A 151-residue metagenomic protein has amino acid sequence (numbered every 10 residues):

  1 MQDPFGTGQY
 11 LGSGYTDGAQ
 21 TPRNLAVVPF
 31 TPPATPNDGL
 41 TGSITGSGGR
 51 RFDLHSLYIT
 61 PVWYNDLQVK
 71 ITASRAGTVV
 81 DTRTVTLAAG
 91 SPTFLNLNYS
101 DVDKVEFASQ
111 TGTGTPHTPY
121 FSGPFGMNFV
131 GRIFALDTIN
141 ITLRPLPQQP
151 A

Functional and structural regions predicted by a protein language model:
M1-P147: Surface-exposed, well-ordered secondary-structure segments
